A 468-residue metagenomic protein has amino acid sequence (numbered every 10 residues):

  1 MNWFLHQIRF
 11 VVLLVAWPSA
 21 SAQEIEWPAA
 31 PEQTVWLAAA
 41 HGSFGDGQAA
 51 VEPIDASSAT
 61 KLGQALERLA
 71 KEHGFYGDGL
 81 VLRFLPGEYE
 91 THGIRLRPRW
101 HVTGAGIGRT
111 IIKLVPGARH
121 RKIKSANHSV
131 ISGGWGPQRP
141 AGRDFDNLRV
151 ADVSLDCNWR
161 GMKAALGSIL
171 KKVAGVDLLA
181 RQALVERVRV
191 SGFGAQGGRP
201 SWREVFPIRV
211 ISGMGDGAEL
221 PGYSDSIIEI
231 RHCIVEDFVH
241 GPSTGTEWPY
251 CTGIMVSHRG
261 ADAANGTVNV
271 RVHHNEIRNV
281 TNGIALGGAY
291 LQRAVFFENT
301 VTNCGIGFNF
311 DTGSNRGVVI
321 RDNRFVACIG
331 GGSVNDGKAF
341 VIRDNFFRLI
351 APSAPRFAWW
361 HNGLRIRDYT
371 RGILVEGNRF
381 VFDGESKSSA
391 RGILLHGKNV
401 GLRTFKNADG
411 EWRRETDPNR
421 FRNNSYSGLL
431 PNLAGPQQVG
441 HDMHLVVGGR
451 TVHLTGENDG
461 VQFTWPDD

Functional and structural regions predicted by a protein language model:
M1-F10: Bacterial N-terminal signal peptides that target proteins for export
N2-W3, S19, V341, R420: A composition/secondary-structure signal for short, hydrophobic, low-basic-content segments with alpha-helix propensity
H6, A22, E32, G47 (+2 more regions): Intrinsically disordered, low-complexity regions enriched in polar/acidic and amide residues
R9-F10, E26, I131, H441: Intrinsic structural disorder/low-complexity segments
V12-S21: Hydrophobic h-region of N-terminal signal peptides that target proteins for export in Gram-negative bacteria
Q23-Q64: Right-handed parallel beta-helix/beta-solenoid
L62-H73, D78-L85, E90-D468: Extracellular parallel beta-helix/beta-solenoid repeat domains
